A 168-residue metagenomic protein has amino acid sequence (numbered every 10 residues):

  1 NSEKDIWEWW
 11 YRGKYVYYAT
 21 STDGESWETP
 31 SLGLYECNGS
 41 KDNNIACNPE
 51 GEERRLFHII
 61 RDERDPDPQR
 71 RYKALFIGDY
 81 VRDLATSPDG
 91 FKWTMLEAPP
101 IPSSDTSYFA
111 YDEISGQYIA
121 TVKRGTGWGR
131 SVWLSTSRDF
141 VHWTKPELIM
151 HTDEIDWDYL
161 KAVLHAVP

Functional and structural regions predicted by a protein language model:
N1-H165: Beta-rich carbohydrate-recognition and catalytic domains
